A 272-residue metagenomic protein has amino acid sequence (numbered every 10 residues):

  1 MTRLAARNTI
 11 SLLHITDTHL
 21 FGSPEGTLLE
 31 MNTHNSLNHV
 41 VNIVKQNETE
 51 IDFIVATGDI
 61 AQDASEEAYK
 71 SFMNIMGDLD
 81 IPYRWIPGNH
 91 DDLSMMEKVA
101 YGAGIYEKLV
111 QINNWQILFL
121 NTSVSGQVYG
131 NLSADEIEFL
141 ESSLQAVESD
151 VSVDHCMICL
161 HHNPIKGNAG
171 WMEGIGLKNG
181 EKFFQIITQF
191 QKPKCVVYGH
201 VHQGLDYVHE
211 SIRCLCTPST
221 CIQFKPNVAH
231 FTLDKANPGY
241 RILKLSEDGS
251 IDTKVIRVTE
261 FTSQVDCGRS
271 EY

Functional and structural regions predicted by a protein language model:
M1-S71, G167: N-terminal active-site segment of His-dependent metallophosphoesterases
T2, I186, V208-Y272: Binuclear metal-dependent phosphoesterase catalytic core
T9-G22, N114-S123, M157-C159, I212-P218 (+1 more regions): Active-site-proximal beta-strand elements of phosphoester/diester hydrolases
L13-S36, Q62, L93-G104, S125-A134 (+1 more regions): Acidic/histidine-rich helix-loop elements that form or flank divalent-metal/phosphate-binding sites at the catalytic
I15-T16, F53-D59, Y83-N89, N121 (+3 more regions): Active-site neighborhood of phospho(di)ester-bond hydrolases with catalytic His/Asp-centered motifs
P24, A56-G77, D92-I105, A169-G170 (+1 more regions): Metal-dependent catalytic neighborhoods of phosphoester/phosphodiester hydrolases
H39-F53, G130-R213, G249-I251, C267-Y272: His/acidic metal-ligating clusters that form di-metal
L109-Q111, F119-N121, I242-K244: Short, well-ordered beta-strand micro-motif
